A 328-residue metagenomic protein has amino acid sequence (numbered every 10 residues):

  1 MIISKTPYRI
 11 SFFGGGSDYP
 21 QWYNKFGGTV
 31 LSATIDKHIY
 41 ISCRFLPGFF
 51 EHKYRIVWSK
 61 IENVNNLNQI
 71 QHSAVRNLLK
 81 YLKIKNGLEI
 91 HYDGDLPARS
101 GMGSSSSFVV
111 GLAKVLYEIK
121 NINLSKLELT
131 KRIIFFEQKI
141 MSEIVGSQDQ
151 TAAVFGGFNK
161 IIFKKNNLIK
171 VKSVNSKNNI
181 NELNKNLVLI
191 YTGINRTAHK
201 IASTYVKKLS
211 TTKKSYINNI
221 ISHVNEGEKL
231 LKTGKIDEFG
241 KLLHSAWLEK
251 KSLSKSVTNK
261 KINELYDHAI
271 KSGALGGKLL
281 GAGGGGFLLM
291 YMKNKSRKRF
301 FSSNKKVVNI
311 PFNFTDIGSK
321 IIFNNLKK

Functional and structural regions predicted by a protein language model:
M1-F13, D18-N24, V30-S32, H38-I84 (+5 more regions): C-terminal nucleotide
G87-E89: Residues at or immediately flanking beta-strands
A98-S100: Helix-loop-helix module between adjacent transmembrane segments
S105, G281: Short, conserved phosphate/pyrophosphate- and ester-handling motifs at nucleotide-, phospho-/glycolipid
G111-K114: Alpha-helical metal-binding/catalytic segments enriched in His/Glu/Asp
G283-G285: Glycine-rich nucleotide-binding loop
